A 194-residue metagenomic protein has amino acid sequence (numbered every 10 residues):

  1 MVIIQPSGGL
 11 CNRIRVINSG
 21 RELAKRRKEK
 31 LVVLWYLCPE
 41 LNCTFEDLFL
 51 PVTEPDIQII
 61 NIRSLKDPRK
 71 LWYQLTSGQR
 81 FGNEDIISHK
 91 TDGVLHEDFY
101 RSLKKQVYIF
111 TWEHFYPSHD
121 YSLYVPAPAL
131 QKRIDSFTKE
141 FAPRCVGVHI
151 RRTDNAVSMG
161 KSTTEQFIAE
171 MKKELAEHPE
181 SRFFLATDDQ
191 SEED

Functional and structural regions predicted by a protein language model:
M1, P143-C145, R182: Residues that mark the start of a beta-strand
Q5-P6, I150: Short glycine-centered, acidic/aromatic-flanked micro-motifs in structured strand/loop junctions that mark active-site
P6-R15, V157-K161: A short, glycine/small-residue-rich beta-strand->loop->alpha-helix junction that serves as a flexible
R13-K25, F167-L175: Histidine-anchored nucleotide/phosphate-binding helix
A24-R27, F141, H178-P179: A structural signal for short coil/turn segments at secondary-structure junctions
L31-L37, F184-T187: Short internal beta-strands
L41-E177: Secretory-pathway luminal glycosyltransferase catalytic domains
H149-T153, L175-D194: Catalytic donor nucleotide-activated moiety binding site of glycosyltransferases and closely related
